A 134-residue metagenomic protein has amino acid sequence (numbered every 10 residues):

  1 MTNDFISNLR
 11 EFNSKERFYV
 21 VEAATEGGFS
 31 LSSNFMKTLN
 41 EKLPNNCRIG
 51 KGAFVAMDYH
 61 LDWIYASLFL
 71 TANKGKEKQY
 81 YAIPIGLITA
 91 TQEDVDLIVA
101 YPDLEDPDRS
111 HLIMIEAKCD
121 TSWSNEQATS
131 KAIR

Functional and structural regions predicted by a protein language model:
M1-R134: Charged, terminal alpha-helix-loop-beta segments that serve as non-catalytic nucleic-acid engagement and/or assembly
